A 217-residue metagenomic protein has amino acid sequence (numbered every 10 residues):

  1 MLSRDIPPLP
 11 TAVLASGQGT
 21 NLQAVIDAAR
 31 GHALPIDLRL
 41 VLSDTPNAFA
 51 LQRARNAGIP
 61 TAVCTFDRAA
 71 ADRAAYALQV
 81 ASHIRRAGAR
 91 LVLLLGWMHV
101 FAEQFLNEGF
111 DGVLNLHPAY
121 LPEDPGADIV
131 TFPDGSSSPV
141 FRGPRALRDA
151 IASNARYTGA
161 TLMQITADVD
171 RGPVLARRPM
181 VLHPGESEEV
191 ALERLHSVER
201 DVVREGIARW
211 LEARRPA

Functional and structural regions predicted by a protein language model:
M1-A217: One-carbon transfer enzymes
